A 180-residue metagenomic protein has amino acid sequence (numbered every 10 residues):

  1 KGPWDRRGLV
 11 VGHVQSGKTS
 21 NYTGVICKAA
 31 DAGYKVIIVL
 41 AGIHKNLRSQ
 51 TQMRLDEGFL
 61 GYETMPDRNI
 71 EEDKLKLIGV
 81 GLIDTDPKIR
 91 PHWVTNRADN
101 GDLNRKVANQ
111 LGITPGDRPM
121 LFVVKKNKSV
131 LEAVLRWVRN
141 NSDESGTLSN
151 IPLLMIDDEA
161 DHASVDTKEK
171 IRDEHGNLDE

Functional and structural regions predicted by a protein language model:
K1-E180: RecA-like P-loop NTPase motor core of helicase/translocase proteins
